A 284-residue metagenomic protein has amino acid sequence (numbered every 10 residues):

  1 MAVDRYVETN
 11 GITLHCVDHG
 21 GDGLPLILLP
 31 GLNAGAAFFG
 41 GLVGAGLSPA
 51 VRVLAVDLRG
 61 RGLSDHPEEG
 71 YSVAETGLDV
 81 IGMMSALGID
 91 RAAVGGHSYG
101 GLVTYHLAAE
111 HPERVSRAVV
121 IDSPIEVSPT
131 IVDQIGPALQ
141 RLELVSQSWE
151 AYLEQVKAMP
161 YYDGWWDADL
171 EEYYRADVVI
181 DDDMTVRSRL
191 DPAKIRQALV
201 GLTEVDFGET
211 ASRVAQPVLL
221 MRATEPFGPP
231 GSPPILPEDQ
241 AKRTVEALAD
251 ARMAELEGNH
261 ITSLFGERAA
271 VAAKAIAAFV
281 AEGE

Functional and structural regions predicted by a protein language model:
M1-T13: N-terminal cap/lid segment of alpha/beta-hydrolase-fold proteins
N10-I12, P49, L54-G95, F265: Active-site loop/oxyanion-hole signature of alpha/beta-hydrolase fold enzymes
I12-L63: Conserved HGGG/HGGXW glycine-rich cap/lid loop of the alpha/beta-hydrolase fold
D90-P129: Conserved hydrolase catalytic core segment
V127-L190, A198-V205: Helix-rich cap/lid subdomain of alpha/beta-hydrolase
V179-A247: Conserved serine/cysteine hydrolase catalytic core
R243-G258: Catalytic histidine neighborhood in serine/cysteine hydrolases with alpha/beta-hydrolase-type architecture
L264-A278: Post-His helix in hydrolase/transferase enzymes
